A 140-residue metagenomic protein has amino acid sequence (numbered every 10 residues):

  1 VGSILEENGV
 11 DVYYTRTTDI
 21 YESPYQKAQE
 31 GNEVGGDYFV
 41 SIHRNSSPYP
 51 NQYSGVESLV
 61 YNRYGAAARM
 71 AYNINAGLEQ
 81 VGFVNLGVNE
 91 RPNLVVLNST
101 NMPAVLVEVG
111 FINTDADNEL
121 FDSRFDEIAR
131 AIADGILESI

Functional and structural regions predicted by a protein language model:
V1-I140: Active-site-proximal helix/loop segments of hydrolytic enzymes
